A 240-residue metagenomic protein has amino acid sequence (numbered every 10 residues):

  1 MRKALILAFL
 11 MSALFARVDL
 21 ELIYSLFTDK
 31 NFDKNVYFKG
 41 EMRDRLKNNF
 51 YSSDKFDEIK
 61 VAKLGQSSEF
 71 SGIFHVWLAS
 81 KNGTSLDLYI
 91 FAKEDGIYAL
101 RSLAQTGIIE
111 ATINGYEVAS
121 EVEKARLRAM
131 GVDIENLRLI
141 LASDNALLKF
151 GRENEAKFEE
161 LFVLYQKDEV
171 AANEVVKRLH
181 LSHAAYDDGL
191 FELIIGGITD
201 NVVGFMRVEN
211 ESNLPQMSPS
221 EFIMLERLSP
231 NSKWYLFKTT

Functional and structural regions predicted by a protein language model:
A4-S12: Sec-dependent N-terminal signal peptides
R17-L46, D133-V163: Core segments of small alpha/beta cavity-forming domains
V18-L22, E69-S85, E94-D95, E121-E123: Alpha-helical protein-protein interaction scaffolds
G40-E41, Y51, T112-M130, I134 (+1 more regions): C-terminal luminal/periplasmic domains and tails of membrane-associated envelope-modifying transferases
N48-L88: Surface-exposed, charged secondary-structure patches
L86-A125: Short beta-strand edge/turn micro-motifs at domain boundaries
I140-D144, N154, E174-E211: Mature extracytoplasmic/lumenal regions of exported proteins
L193-T240: A cross-kingdom marker for long, charged
